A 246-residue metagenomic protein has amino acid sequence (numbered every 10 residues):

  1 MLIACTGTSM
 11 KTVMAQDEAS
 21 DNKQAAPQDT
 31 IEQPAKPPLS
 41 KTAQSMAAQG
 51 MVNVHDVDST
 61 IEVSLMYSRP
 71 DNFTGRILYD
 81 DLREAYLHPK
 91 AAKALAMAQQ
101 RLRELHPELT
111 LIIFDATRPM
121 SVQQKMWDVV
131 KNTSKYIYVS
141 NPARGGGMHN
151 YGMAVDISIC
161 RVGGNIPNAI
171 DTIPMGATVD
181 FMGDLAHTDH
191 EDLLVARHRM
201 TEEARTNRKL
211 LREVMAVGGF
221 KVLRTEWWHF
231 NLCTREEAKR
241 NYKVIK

Functional and structural regions predicted by a protein language model:
M1-L2: Sec-dependent bacterial lipoprotein signal peptides
M10-A116, M126-V129, T133-T225, T234-K246: Extracytoplasmic cell-surface/polysaccharide-interacting catalytic and binding patches
P119: Segments that shape or occlude catalytic/ligand-binding pockets
V122: Short, well-ordered surface patches within globular domains
F230: Conserved metal-phosphate-binding beta-hairpin within the catalytic cores of diverse ATP-dependent phosphoryl-transfer
